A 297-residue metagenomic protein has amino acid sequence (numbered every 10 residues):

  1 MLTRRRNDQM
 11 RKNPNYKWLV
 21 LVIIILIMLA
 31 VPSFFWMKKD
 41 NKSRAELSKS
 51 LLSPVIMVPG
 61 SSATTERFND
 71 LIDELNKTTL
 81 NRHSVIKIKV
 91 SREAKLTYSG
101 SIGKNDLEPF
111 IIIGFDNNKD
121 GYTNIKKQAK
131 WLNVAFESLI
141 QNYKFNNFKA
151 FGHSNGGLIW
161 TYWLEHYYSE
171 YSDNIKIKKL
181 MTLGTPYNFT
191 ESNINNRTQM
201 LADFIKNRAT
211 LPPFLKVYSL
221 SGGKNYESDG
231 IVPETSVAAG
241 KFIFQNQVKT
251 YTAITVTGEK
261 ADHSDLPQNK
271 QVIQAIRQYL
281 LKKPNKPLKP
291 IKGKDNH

Functional and structural regions predicted by a protein language model:
M1-Y16: N-terminal Lys/Arg-rich, disordered targeting/topogenic segments
N15-F151, N155-H297: Lipid deacylating catalytic domains
